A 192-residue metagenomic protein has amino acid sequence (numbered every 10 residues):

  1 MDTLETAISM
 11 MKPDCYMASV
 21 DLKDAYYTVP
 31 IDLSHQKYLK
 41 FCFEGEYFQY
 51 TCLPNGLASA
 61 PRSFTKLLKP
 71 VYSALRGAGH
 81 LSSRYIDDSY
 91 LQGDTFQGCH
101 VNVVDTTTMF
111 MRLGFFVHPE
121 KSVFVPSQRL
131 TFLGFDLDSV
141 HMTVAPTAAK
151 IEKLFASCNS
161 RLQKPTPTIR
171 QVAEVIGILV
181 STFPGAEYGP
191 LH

Functional and structural regions predicted by a protein language model:
M1-I31, Q171-I176: Conserved catalytic palm subdomain of right-hand nucleotidyl-transferase polymerases, strongest for RNA-directed enzymes
D2-T6, K37, K69, R76-G77: Eukaryotic intrinsically disordered and solvent-exposed regulatory patches
A7, D21, F41, G56 (+7 more regions): Mobile genetic element proteins and their domesticated derivatives, centered on retroelements and DNA transposons
I8-M10, I31-D32, P54-P61, D94-H100 (+3 more regions): Conserved, non-catalytic sequence blocks in retroelement Pol enzymes and Pol-derived host proteins
K23-F48, F64-S73, A145-A149, Y188-P190: Reverse-transcriptase-like RNA-dependent polymerase core
Y47-L57, R84-Q92, R161: Glycine- and acidic
P61-F110, P119: Active-site palm subdomain of RNA-directed nucleic acid polymerases
F124-H192: C-terminal reverse transcriptase regions that engage the nucleic-acid substrate
